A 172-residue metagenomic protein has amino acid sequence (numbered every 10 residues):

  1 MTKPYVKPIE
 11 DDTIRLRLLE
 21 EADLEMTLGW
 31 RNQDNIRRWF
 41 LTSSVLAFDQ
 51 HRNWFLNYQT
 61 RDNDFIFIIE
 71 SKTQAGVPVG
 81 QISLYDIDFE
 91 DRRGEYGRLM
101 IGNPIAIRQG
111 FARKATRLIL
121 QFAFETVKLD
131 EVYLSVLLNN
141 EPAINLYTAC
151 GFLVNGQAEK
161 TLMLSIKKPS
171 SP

Functional and structural regions predicted by a protein language model:
M1-R52, P172: A short, well-structured alpha-helix characteristic of acyl/acetyltransferase catalytic modules
L18, D86-D88, G156: Short, low-complexity Ser/Thr-rich regulatory SLiMs
S43-P104: Acetyl-CoA-dependent GNAT
R108-F122, I144-A149: Conserved acetyl-CoA-binding loop-helix of GNAT-fold acetyltransferases
E125-S135: Conserved GNAT acetyl-CoA-binding A-motif
Y133-I144, K160-L162: Conserved beta-strand-loop-alpha-helix junction that forms the acyl-donor binding cleft
T148-A158: Conserved acetyl-CoA-binding loop of GNAT-fold acetyltransferases
Q157-P169: Active-site/acyl-donor-binding loops of N-acyltransferases
